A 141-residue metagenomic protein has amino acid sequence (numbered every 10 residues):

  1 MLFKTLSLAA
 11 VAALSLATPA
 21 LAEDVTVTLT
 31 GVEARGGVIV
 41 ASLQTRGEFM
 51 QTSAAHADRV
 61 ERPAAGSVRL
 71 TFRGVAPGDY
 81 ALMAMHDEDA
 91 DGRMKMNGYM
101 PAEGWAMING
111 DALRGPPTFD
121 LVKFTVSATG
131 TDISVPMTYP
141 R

Functional and structural regions predicted by a protein language model:
S7-A17: Bacterial N-terminal signal peptides
T18-A22: Sec/Tat signal peptide C-region and signal peptidase I cleavage site
V25-V32, A41: A short, amphipathic beta-strand motif
V32, R73-V75, S127: Hydrophobic loop/turn residues within beta-sheet-rich immunoglobulin-like superfamily modules
G66, T71, A76-D79: A glycine-anchored, Pro-Gly-centered beta-turn/N-cap motif
Y80-A84: A short tyrosine-centered beta-strand micro-motif
E88-M96: Acidic, glycine-anchored loop motifs typical of Ca2+
G104-P140: Extracellular beta-sheet/turn segments enriched in Thr/Pro/Gly and aliphatic residues
